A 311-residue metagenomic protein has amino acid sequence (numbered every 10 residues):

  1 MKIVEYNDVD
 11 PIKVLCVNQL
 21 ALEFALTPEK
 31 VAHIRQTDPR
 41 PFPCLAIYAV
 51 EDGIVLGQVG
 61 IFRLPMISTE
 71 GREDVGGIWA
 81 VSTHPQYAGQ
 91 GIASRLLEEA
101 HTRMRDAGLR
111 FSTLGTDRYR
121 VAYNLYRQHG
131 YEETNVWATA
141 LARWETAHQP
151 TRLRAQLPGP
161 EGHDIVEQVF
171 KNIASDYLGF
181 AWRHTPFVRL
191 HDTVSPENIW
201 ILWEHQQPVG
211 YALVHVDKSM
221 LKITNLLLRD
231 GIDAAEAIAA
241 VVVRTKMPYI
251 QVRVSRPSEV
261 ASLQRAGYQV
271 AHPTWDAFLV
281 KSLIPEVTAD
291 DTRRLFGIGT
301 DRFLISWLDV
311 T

Functional and structural regions predicted by a protein language model:
D8-L20, P160-S175, T300-L304: A short, well-structured alpha-helix characteristic of acyl/acetyltransferase catalytic modules
P11, N18-S68, D176-I199: Active-site rim helix/loop that mediates acceptor-substrate recognition in acyltransferases
A46-Y48, I54-L64, V75-S82, T113 (+3 more regions): Conserved beta-strand in the GNAT
A80-T83, G89-T102, Q128, D230-R244: Conserved acetyl-CoA-binding loop-helix of GNAT-fold acetyltransferases
L97, M104-D117, K246-S255: Conserved GNAT acetyl-CoA-binding A-motif
M104, L109-A138, A142-R143: Long, hydrophobic, well-ordered secondary-structure blocks that form the structural core and pocket-lining surfaces
Q128, E132-L226: Amide-forming acyltransferase catalytic core, primarily the GNAT-like/NAT-type and related acyltransferase folds
H129-Q149, H215, T224-I232, A239-T311: Active-site/acyl-donor-binding loops of N-acyltransferases
